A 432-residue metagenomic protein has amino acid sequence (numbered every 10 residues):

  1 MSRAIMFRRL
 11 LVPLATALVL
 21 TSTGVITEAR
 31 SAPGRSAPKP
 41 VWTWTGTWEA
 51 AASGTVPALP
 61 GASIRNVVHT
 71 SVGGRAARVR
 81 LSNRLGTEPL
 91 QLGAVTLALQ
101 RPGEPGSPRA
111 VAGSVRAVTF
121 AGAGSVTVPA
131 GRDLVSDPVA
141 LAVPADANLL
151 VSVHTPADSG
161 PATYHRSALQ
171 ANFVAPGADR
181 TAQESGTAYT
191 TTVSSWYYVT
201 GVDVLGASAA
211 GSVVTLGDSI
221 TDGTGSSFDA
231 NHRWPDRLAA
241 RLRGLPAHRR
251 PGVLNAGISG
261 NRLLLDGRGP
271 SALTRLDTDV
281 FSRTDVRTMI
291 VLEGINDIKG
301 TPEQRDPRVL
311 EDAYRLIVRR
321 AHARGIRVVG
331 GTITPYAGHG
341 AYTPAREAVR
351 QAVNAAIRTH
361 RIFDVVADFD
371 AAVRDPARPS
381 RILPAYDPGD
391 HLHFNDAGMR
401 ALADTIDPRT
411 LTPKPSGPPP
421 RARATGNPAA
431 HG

Functional and structural regions predicted by a protein language model:
S2-L216, S226-F228, A247, K414-A422 (+1 more regions): N-terminal secretory targeting modules
W48, P60, N66, P89 (+8 more regions): Conserved SGNH/GDSL esterase-like catalytic core that processes O-acyl groups on lipids and polysaccharides
V128-A142, L276-D279, N296-I298, Y336: Extracellular glycan-modifying ectodomains
L216-G217, G331: Short hydrophobic segments within beta-strands
K299, T334-R423, H431: Catalytic His-Asp segment of secreted/periplasmic serine-dependent ester chemistry enzymes
Y314-H322: Surface-exposed amphipathic alpha-helices with a cationic face
